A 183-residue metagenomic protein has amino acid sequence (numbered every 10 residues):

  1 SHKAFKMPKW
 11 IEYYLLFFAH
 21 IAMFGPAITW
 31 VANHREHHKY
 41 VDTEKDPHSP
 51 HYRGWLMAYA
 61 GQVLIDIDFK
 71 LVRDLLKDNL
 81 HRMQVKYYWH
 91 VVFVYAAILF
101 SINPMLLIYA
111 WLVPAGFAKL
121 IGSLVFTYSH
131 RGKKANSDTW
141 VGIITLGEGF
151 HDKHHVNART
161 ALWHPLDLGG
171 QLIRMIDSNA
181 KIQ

Functional and structural regions predicted by a protein language model:
S1-L124, Y128, T160-Q183: Non-catalytic, topology-defining segments of multipass membrane proteins
G132-N157: Active-site-proximal inter-transmembrane loops
